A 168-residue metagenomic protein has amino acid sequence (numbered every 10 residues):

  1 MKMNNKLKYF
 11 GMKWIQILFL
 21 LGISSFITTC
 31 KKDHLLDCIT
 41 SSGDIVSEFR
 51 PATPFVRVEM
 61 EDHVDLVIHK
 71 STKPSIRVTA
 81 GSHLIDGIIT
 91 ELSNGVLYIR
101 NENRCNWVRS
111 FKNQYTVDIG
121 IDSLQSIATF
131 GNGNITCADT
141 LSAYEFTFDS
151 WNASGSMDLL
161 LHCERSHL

Functional and structural regions predicted by a protein language model:
M1-K8: Extracellular low-complexity Ser/Thr/Asn/Gly-rich intrinsically disordered segments
Y9, K13-I17, C30-H83, E102-G120 (+1 more regions): Short acidic/polar N-terminal linker immediately downstream of export determinants
I17-I23: Sec-dependent N-terminal signal peptides
E48, V56-I68, T116-L168: Extended, compositionally simple hydrophobic/Ser/Thr-rich segments that build repetitive fibrous architectures
V96-E102: Short carbohydrate-recognition loop motifs
